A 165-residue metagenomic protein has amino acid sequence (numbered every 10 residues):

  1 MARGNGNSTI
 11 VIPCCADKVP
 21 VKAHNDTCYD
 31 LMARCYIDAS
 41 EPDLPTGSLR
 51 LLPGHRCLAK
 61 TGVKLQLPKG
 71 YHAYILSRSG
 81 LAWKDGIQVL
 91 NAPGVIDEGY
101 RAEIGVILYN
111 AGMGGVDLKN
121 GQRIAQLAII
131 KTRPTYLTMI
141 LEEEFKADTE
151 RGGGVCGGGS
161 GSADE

Functional and structural regions predicted by a protein language model:
M1-E165: DUTPase catalytic domain/fold
